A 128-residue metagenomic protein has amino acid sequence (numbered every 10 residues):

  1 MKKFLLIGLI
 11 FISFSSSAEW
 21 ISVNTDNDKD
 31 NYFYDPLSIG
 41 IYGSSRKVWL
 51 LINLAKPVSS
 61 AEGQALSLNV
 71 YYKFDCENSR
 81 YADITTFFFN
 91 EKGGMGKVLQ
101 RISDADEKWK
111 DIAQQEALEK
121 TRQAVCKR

Functional and structural regions predicted by a protein language model:
F4-F14: Sec-dependent N-terminal signal peptides
S16-V70, D75-R128: N-terminal secretory-pathway/extracellular module detecting exported/lumenal segments and adjacent signal-anchor/first
